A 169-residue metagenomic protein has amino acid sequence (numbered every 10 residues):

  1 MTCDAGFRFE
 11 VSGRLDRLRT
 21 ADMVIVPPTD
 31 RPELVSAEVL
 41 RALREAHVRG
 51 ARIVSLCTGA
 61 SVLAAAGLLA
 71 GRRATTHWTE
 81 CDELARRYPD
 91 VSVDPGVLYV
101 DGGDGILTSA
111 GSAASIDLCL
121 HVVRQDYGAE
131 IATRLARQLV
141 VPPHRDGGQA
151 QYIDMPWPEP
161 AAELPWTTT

Functional and structural regions predicted by a protein language model:
M1-I53, S61-A65, L120, R124 (+2 more regions): Extended, subdomain-level signal for the structured scaffold at the beginning of enzyme domains
F7-R8, P89, T108-A110: Short, surface-exposed amphipathic charged segments that create phosphate/polyanion-binding patches used for binding
V26, S92, A114-S115: Membrane-embedded alpha-helical core segments of multi-pass
P28, T76, A110: Small/polar loops that bind or transfer phosphate-bearing groups
I53-V54, T75, D94, L107: Structural detector of well-ordered beta-strand residues that form the stable sheet scaffold of enzyme domains
A70-V100, R134-L139: A conserved active-site-flanking secondary-structure segment within enzyme catalytic domains
L98-V140: Conserved anion/nucleotide-ligand pocket segment
